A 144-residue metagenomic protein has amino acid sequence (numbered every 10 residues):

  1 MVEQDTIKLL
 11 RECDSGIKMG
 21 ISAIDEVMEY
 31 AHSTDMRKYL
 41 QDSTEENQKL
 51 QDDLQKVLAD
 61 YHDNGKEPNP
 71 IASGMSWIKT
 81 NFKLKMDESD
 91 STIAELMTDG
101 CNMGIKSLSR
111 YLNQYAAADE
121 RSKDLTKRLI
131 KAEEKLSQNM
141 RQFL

Functional and structural regions predicted by a protein language model:
M1-V2, H62: Long, hydrophobic/aromatic N-terminal blocks
V2-A31, T92-A116: Alpha-helical bundle segments that constitute or directly flank the non-heme di-iron/ferroxidase center
D5-C13, T34-K49, D90-L96, R121-A132: Alpha-helical scaffold segments that form or flank carboxylate-/histidine-based iron centers
I21, Q51, Q55-L58, K79-F82 (+4 more regions): A structural signal for well-ordered alpha-helices, especially hydrophobic packing surfaces of coiled-coils
D25, E29-M36, A59, D63 (+2 more regions): Short, flexible helix-adjacent loops and helix caps
D52, K56-I105: Carboxylate-rich helix-loop segments that flank metal/cofactor sites and access channels in metalloenzymes
D63-P68, A117-D124: Short, highly charge-biased, low-complexity peptide segments
